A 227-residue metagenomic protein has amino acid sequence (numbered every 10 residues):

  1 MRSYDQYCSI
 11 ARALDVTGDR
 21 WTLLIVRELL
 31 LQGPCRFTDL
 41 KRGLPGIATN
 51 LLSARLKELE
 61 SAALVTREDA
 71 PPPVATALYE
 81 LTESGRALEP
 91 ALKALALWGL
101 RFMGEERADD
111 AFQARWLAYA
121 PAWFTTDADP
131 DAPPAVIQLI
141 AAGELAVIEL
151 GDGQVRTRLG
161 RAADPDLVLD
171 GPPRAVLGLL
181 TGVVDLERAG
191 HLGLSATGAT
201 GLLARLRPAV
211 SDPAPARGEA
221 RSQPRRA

Functional and structural regions predicted by a protein language model:
C8-I47: N-terminal helix-turn-helix DNA-binding core of bacterial DNA-binding proteins
G18, P71-A94: Basic, amphipathic "hinge/linker" alpha-helix immediately C-terminal to the N-terminal HTH DNA-binding motif
N50: Key DNA-contact positions within bacterial/archaeal DNA-binding proteins
R55: Residues within the DNA-recognition helix of helix-turn-helix
E58: Alpha-helical DNA-recognition elements
L64-V65: Short hydrophobic beta-strand motif reused across regulatory alpha/beta modules
S84-L150, T200-A227: Acidic, aliphatic-rich amphipathic alpha-helical segments
A162-A227: C-terminal interaction segments
